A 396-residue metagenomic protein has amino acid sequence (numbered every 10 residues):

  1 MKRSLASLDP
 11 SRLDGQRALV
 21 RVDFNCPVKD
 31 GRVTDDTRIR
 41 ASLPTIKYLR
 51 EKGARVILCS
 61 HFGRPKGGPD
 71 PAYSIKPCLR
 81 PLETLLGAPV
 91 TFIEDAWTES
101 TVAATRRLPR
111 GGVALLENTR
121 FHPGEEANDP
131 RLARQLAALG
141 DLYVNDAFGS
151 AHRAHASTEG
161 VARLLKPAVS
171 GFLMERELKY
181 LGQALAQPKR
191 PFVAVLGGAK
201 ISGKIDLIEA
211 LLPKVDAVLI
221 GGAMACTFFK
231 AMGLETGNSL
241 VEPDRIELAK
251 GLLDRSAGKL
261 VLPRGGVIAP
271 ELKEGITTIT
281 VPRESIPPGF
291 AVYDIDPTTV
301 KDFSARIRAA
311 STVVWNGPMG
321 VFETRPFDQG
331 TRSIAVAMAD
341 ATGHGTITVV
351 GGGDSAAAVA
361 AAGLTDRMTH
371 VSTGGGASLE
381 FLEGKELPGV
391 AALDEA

Functional and structural regions predicted by a protein language model:
M1-A396: Active-site loop-to-helix "anion-binding N-cap" substructures in soluble metabolic enzymes
